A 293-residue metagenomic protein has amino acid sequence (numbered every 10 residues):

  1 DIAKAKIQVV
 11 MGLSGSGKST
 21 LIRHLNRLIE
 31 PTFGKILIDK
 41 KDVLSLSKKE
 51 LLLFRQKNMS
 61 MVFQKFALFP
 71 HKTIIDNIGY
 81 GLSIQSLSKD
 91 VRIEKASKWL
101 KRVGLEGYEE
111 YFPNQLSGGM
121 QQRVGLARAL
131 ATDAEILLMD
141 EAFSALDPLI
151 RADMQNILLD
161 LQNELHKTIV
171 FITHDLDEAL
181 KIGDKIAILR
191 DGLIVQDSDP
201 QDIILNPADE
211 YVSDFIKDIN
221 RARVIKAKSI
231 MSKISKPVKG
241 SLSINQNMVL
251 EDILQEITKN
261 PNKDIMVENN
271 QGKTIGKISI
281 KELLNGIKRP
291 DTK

Functional and structural regions predicted by a protein language model:
N26: Helix-to-loop junction immediately C-terminal to a conserved catalytic motif
G34-D42: Conserved ABC transporter NBD signature motif
K41-D42, S83, D90-G107: Conserved ABC ATPase "signature" region
F112-L116, M120: Conserved ABC ATPase signature
A131-E135: A short, proline-enriched helix->beta-strand linker immediately N-terminal to the Walker B motif in ABC-type P-loop
D191-G192: Conserved ABC ATPase "signature" C-loop
D197-S198, N206, K277: ABC ATPase "signature
K239-N262, M266-Q271, I278-K293: The conserved cystathionine-beta-synthase
